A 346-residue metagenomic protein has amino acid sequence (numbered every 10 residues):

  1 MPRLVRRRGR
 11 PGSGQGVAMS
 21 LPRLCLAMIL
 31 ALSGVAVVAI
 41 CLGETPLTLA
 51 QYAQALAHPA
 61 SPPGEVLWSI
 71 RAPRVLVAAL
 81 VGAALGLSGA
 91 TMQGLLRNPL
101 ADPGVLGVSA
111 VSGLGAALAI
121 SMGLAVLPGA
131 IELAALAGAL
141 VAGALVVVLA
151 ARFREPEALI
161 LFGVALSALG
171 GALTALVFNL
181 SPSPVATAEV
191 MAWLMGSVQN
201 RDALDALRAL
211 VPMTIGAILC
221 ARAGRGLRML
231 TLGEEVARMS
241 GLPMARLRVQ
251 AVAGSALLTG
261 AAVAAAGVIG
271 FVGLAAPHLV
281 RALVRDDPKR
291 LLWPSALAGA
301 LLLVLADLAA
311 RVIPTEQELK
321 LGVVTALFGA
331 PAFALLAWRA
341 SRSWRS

Functional and structural regions predicted by a protein language model:
P2-S346: Alpha-helical transmembrane segments in inner-membrane proteins
